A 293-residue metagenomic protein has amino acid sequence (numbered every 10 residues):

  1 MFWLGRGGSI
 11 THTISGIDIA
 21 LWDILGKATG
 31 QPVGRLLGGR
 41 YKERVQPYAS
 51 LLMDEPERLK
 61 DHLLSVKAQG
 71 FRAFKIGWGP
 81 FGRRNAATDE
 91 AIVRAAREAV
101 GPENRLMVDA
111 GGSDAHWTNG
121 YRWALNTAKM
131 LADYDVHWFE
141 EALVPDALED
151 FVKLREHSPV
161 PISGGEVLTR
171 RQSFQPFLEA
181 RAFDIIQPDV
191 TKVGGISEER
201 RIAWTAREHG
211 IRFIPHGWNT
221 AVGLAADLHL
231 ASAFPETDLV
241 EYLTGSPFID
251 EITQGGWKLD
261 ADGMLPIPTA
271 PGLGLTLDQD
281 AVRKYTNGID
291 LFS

Functional and structural regions predicted by a protein language model:
M1-D133, H157, T253-S293: N-terminal capping/lid subdomain adjacent to the active-site entrance of alpha/beta enzymes
S15-G16, P56, A86, Y121 (+4 more regions): Short alpha-helix boundary/capping motifs
A20, G77, G111, A142-L143 (+4 more regions): Anionic group-transfer/hydrolysis microenvironments
V33-G34, E103, V136-P145, G217: Flexible, glycine/charged-enriched surface loops at secondary-structure junctions
E43-L51, R72-I76, L106-A110, F139-E140 (+4 more regions): Hydrophobic faces of well-ordered beta-strands that scaffold small-molecule active sites in alpha/beta enzyme cores
D114, P145-D146: Catalytic P-loop NTPase motifs of RecA-like helicase/translocase cores
D135, D146-S163, L168-M264, P268: Shared catalytic-loop signature of beta/alpha-barrel
